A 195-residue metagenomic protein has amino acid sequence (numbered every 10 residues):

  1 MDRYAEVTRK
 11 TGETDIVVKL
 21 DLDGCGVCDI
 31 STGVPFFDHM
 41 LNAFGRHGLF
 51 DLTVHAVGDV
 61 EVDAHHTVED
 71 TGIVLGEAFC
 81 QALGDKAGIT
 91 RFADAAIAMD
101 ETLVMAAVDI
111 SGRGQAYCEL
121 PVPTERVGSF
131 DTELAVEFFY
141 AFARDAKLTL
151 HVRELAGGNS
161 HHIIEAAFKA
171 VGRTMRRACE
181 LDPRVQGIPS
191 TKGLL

Functional and structural regions predicted by a protein language model:
M1-L195: N-terminal intrinsically disordered, cationic/polar leader segments that include organellar targeting peptides
